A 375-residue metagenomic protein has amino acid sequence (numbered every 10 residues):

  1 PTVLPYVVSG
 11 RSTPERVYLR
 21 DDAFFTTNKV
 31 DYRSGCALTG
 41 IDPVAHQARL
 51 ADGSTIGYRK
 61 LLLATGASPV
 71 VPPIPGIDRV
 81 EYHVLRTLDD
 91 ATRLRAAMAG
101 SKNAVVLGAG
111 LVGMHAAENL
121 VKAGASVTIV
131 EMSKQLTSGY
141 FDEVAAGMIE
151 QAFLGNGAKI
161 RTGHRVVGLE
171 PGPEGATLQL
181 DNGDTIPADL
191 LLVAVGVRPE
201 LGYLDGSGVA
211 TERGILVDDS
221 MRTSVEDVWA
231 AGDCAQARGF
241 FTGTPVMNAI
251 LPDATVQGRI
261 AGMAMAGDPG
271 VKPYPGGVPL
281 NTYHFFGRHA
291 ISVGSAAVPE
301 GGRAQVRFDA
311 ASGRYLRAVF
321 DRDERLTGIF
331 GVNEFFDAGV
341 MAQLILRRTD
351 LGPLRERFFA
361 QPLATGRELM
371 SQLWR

Functional and structural regions predicted by a protein language model:
P1-D31, N119-Y140, V340: Beta1-alpha1 glycine-rich phosphate/pyrophosphate-binding loop at the start of Rossmann-like nucleotide-binding domains
Y6, C234-D337: Mid-to-C-terminal Rossmann-like scaffold of FAD/NAD(P)H-dependent oxidoreductases
T26-G76: A conserved beta-strand/loop capping segment in the N-terminal third of enzymes that catalyze redox or closely related
Y32-R49, I56, K122-V217: A Rossmann-like FAD-binding core segment of flavoenzymes
L38, I56-G66, L107, I186-G196 (+3 more regions): Short hydrophobic core segments
T65-A123: Glycine-rich dinucleotide-binding loop and its adjacent helix/turn
D78-S101, E174-Q179, D184-I260: FAD-site-proximal beta/loop scaffold in flavoenzymes
N182-A210, F286-L369: C-terminal catalytic lobe of FAD-dependent flavoproteins
